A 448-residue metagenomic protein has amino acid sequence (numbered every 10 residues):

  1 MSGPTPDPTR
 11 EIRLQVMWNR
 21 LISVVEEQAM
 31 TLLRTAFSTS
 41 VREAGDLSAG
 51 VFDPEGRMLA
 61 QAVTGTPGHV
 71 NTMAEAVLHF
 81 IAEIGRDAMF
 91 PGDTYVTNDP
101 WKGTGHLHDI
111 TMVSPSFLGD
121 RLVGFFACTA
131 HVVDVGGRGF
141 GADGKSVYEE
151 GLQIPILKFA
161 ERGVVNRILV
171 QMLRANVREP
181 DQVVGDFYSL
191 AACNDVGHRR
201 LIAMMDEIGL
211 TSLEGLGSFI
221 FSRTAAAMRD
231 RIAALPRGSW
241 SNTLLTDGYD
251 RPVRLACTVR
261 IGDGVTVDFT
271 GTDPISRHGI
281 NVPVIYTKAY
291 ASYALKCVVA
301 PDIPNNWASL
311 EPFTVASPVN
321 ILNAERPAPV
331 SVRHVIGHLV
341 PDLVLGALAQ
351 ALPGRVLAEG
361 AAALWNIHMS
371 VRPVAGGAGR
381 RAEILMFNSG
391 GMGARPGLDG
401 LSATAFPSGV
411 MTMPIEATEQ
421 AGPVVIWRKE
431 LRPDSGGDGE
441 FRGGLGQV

Functional and structural regions predicted by a protein language model:
S2-P91, V96-V448: Glycine/proline-enriched, intrinsically flexible loops and inter-domain linkers
